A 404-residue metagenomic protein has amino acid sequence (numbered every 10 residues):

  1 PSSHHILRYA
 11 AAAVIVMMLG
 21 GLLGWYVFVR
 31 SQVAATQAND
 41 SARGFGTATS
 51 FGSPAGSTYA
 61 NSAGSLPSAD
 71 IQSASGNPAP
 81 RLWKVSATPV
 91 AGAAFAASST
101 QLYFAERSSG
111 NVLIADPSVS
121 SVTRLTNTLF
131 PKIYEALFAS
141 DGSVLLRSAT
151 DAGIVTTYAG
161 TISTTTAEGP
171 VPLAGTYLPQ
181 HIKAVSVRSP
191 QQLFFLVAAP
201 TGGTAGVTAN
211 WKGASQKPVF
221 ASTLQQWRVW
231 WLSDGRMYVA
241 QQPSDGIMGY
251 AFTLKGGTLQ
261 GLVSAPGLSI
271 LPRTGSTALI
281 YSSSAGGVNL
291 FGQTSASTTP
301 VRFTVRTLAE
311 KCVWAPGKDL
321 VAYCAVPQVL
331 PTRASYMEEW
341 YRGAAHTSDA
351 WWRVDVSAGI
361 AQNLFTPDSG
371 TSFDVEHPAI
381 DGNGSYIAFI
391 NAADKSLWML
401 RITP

Functional and structural regions predicted by a protein language model:
A10-G24: Hydrophobic membrane-insertion alpha-helices, especially the h-region of bacterial N-terminal signal peptides
S31-S75: Juxtamembrane proline-rich low-complexity "stalk" or linker regions positioned immediately after a signal peptide
Y59, L66-D70, A74-V112, P131-E135: Beta-strand-rich domains and repeat architectures in extracellular enzymes and scaffolds, especially beta-propellers
P78-S86, S120-N127, E168-Y177, A214-F220 (+3 more regions): A short beta-strand motif characteristic of beta-propeller blades
P89-F95, L129-L145, P172-F194, Q216-V239 (+3 more regions): Conserved beta-propeller blade repeats
A159-T165, T208-K212, F252-T253, G292-S295 (+1 more regions): Beta-propeller blade signature
A325-H346: Short, conserved, GDST-rich strand-edge loop motifs in beta-rich repeat architectures
P378-P404: Blade-level signature of beta-propeller repeat domains, shared across WD40, Kelch, NHL, RCC1 and BNR/Asp-box propellers
